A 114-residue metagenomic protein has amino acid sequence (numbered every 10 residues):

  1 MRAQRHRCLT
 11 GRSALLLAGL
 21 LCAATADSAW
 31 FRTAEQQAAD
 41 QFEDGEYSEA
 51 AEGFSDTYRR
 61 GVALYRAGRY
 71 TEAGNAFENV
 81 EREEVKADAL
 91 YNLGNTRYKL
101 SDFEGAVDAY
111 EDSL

Functional and structural regions predicted by a protein language model:
M1-L9: N-terminal secretory signal peptides that target proteins for export/translocation
L9-A18: Sec-dependent N-terminal signal peptides
L21-A26: N-terminal signal peptide c-region/cleavage motif recognized by signal peptidases
A29-L114: Alpha-helical protein-protein interaction scaffolds
